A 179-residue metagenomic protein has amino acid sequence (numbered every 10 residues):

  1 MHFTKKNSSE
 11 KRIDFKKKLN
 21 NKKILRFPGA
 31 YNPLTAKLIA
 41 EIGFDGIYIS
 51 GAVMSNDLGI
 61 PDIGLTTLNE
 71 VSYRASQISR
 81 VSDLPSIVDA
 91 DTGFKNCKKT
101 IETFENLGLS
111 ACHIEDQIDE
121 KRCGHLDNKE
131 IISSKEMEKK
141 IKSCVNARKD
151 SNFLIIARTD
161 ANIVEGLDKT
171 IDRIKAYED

Functional and structural regions predicted by a protein language model:
H2-D179: Alpha/beta enzyme core
